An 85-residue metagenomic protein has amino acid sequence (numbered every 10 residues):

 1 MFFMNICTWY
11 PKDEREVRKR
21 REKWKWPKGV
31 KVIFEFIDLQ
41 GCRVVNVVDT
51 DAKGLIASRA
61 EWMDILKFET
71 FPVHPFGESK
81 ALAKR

Functional and structural regions predicted by a protein language model:
M1-R43, D49-I56, L66, H74-R85: Short S/T/G/P-rich N-terminal loop/turn motif that feeds into the first structured element of a domain
W62: Conserved loop-alpha-helix segment in the C-terminal half of the alpha/beta-hydrolase fold that carries the catalytic
